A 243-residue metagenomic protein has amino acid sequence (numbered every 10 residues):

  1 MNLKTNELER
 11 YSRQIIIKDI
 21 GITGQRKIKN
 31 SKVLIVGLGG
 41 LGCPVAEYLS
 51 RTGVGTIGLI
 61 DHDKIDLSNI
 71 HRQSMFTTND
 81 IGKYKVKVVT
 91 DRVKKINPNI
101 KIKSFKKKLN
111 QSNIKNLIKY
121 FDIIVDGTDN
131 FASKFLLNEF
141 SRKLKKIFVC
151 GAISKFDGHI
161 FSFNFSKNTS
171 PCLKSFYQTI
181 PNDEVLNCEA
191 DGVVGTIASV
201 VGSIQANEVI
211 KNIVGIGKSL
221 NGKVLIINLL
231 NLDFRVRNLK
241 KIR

Functional and structural regions predicted by a protein language model:
M1-R243: Adenine nucleotide-associated cytosolic modules
